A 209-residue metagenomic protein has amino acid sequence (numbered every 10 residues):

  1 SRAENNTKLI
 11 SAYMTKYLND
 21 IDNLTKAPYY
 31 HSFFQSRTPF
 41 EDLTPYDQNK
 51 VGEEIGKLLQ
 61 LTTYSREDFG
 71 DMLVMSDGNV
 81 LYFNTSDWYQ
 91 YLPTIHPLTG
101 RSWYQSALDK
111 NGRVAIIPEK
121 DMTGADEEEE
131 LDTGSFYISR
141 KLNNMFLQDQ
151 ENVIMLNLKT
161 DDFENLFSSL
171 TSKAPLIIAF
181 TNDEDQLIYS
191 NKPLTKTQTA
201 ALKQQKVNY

Functional and structural regions predicted by a protein language model:
S1-D42: Juxtamembrane extracytoplasmic/periplasmic/luminal helical "stalk" adjacent to the first N-terminal
L18, Q48-G52, L156: Solvent-exposed, acidic/flexible segments
I21, T25, G56-M72: Hydrophobic, regular-secondary-structure patches
Y30, M72-N79, I177-L187: Short hydrophobic alpha-helical segments used for membrane anchoring or interfacial signaling
S36-T38, S76-D87, D185-K192: Amphipathic coiled-coil signal-relay and dimerization helices
P45-K57, D87-A125, P175, Y189-Y209: Extracytoplasmic/periplasmic sensor domains and loops in membrane signaling proteins
E54-T63, L98-G100, N143-F146, Q150-T195: Solvent-exposed, extracytoplasmic
Y64-D68, G78-N157: Extracytoplasmic/periplasmic ligand-binding sensor regions of membrane-associated signaling proteins
